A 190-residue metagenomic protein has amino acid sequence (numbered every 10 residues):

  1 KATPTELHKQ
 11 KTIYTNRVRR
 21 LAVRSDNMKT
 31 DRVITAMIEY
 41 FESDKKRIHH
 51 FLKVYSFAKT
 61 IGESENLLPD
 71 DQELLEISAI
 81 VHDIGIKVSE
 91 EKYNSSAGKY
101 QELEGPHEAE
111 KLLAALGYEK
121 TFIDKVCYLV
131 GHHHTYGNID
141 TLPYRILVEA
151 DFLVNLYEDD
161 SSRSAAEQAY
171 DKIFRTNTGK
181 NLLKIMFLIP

Functional and structural regions predicted by a protein language model:
K1-D26: N-terminal amphipathic/basic-hydrophobic helices that include classical n-h-c signal peptides and signal-anchor
V23-S89, G98: Acidic/His-rich, divalent-metal-binding segments that scaffold phosphate/diphosphate chemistry
A36, F57, E108-L112, E149: A general alpha-helix detector
E42-L68, V81, Y118, H133-P190: Divalent metal-dependent phosphate-bond-processing catalytic cores, especially two-metal-ion Mg2+/Mn2+ enzymes that act
V54, K99-A115: An active-site-proximal "capping" alpha-helix that borders the catalytic cofactor pocket
Q72-E91, G105, C127-H134, D151: His-Asp-centered metal-binding catalytic motifs of divalent-metal-dependent phosphohydrolases/nucleases
T121-K125: Active-site-proximal substrate-binding core of FAD-dependent oxidoreductases
